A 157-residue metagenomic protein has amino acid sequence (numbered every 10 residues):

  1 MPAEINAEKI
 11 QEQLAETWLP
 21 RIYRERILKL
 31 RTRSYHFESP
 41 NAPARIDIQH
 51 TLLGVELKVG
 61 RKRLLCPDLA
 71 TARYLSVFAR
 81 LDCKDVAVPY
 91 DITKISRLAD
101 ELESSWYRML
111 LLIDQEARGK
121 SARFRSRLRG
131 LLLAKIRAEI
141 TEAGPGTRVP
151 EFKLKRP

Functional and structural regions predicted by a protein language model:
M1-R26: Charged, compositionally biased non-catalytic regions
P2, K84-G144: Short, mixed-charge low-complexity intrinsically disordered segments
L14, R21, E25, R33-S34 (+1 more regions): Short aromatic-glycine-(Arg/Gly/Cys) micro-motifs in beta-strand/loop hairpins
K58-G60, C66-D85: A short, charged, amphipathic alpha-helix used as a generic interaction element across diverse proteins
R63-L64, S96: N-terminal nucleotide-handling cores and adjacent loading/scaffold lobes of large enzymes and macromolecular assemblies
T147-F152: Acidic, proline/glycine-rich low-complexity IDRs
K153-P157: Short acidic DE-rich linear segments
